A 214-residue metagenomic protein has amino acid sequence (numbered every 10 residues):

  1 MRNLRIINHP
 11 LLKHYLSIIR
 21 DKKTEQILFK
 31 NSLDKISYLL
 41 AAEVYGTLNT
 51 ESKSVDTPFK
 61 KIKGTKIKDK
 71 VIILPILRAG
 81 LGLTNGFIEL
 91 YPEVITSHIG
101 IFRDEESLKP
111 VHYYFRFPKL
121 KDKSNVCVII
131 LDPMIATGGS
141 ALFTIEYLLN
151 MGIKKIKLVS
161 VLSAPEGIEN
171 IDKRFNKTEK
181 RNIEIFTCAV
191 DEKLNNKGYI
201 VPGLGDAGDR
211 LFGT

Functional and structural regions predicted by a protein language model:
M1-T214: PRPP-associated nucleotide enzymes
